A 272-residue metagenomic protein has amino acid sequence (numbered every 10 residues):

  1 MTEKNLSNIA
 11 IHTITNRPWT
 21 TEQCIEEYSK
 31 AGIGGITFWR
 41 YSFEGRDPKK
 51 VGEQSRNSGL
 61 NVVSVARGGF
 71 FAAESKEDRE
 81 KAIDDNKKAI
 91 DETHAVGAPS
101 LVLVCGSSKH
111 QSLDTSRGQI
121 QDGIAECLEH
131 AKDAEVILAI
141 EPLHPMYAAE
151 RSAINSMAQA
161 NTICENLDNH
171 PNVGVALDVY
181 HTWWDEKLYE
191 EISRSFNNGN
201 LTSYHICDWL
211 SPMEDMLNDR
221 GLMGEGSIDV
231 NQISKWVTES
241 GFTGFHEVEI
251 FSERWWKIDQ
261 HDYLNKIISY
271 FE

Functional and structural regions predicted by a protein language model:
M1-G32, G97-A98, I154-L177, H181-E272: Histidine-acidic metal/acid-base catalytic patches
T2-H12, V62-A73, G106-S108: N-terminal small/glycine-rich loop or linker at the start of catalytic domains across soluble metabolic enzymes
E3, K76-G174, W184, D262: Active-site acidic/histidine proton-transfer and metal-coordination neighborhood in alpha/beta enzyme cores
T15-R17, R40-S42, G68-F71, C105-K109 (+4 more regions): Active-site-proximal loop/turn and secondary-structure-junction residues that shape catalytic pockets, frequently
G34-G35, N61, P99, I137 (+1 more regions): Residue-level detector of anion-binding/catalytic polar loops
T37, S64-A66, V102, A139 (+2 more regions): Conserved beta-strand positions in the central sheet of alpha/beta enzyme cores
T37-R56, C105-S107, Q111-S112, Y147-A148: Glycine-rich, proline-tolerant flexible connector loops at the mouths of alpha/beta enzymes
G45-N57, K87-A95, Q121-K132, L188-G199 (+1 more regions): Short amphipathic alpha-helices and their capping/turn segments at secondary-structure boundaries
